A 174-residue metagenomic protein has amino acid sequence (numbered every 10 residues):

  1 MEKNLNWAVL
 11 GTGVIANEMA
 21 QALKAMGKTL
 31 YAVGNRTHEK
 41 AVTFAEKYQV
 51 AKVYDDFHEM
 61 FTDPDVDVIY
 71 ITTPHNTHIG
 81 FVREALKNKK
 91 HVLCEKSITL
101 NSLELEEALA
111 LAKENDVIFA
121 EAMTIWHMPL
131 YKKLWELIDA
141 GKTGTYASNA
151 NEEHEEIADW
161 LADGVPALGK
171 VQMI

Functional and structural regions predicted by a protein language model:
M1-Y48: N-terminal Rossmann-like dinucleotide-binding module
M19, A51-L111: Beta-loop-alpha module in the N-terminal Rossmann-like domain of NAD(P)-dependent dehydrogenases, especially those
M26, Y48, D63-P64, M128: Acidic-histidine catalytic/liganding microenvironments
A32, K52, V68, S148 (+1 more regions): Short, Asp-centered acidic motifs that coordinate Mg2+ and/or phosphate in catalytic or ligand-binding sites
V42, F57-F61, W135: Short hydrophobic/charged patches on amphipathic alpha-helices used for structural packing and interfaces
T99-I174: A contiguous active-site-proximal alpha/beta segment in oxidoreductase catalytic domains
